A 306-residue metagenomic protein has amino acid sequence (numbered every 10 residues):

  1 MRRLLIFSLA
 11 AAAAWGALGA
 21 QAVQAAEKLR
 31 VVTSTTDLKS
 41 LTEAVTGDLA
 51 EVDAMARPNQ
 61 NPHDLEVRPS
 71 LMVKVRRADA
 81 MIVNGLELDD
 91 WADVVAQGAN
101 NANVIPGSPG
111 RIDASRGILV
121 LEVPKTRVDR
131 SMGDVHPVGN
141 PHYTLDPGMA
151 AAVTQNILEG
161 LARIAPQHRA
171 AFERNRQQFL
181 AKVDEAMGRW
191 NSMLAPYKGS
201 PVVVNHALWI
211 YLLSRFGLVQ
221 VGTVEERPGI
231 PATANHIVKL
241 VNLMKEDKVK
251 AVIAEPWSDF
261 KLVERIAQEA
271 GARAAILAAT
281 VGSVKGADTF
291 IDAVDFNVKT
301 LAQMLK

Functional and structural regions predicted by a protein language model:
M1-L4: Positively charged n-region of N-terminal signal peptides that target proteins for export
F7-A17: Bacterial N-terminal signal peptides
L18-A25: Sec/Tat signal peptide C-region and signal peptidase I cleavage site
A25-K306: Extracytoplasmic metal-acquisition and chelation regions
